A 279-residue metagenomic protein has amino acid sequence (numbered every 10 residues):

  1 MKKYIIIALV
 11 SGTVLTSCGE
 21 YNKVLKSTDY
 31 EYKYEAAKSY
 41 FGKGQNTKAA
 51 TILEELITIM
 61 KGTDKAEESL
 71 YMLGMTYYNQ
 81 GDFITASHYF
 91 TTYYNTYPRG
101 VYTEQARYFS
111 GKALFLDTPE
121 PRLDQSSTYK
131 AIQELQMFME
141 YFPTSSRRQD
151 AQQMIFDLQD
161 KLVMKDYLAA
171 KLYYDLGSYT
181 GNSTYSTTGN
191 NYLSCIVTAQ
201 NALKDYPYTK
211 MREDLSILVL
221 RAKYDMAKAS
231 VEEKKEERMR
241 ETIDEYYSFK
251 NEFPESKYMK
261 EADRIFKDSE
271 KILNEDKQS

Functional and structural regions predicted by a protein language model:
Y4-I6, V14-S279: Acidic, polar-rich low-complexity tracts and alpha-helical solenoid repeat scaffolds
